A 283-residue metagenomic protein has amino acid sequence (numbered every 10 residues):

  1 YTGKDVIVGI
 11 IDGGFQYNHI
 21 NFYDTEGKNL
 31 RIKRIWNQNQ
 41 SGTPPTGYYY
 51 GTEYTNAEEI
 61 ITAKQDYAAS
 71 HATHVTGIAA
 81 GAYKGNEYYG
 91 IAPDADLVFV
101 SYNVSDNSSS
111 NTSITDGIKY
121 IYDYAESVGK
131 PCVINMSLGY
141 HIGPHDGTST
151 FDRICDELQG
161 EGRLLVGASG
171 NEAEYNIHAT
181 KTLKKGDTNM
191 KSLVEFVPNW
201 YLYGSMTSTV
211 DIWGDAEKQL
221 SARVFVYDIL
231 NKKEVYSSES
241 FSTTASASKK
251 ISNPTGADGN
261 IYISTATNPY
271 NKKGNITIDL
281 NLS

Functional and structural regions predicted by a protein language model:
Y1-T112, G129-V133, G162-L164, I177 (+2 more regions): Subtilisin-like serine protease catalytic core
A82, N103-D187, E195-K232, S242-S283: Substrate-binding/access-modulating region of protease and related hydrolase catalytic domains
S238-E239: Short hydrophobic alpha-helix segments
